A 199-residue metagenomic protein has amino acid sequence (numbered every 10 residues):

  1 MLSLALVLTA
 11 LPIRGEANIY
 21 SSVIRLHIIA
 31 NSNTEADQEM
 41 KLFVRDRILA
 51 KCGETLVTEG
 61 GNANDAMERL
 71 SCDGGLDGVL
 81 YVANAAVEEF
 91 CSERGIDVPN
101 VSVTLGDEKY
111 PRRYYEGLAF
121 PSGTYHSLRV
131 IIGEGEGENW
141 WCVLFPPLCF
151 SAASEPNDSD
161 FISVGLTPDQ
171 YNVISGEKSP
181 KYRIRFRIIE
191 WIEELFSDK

Functional and structural regions predicted by a protein language model:
M1-P12: Hydrophobic membrane-insertion alpha-helices, especially the h-region of bacterial N-terminal signal peptides
V23-I29, N100-T104, S127-I131, W141-V143 (+1 more regions): Soluble periplasmic/extracytoplasmic beta-strand elements of cell-envelope proteins
H27-E35, A63-V79, I131, S175: Second-shell loop/turn segments in exported
H27-G61: Short extracytoplasmic
R45, L49-V57, N84, E88-S92 (+2 more regions): Sec-exported extracytoplasmic/periplasmic mature domains
A66-P111: Amphipathic, coiled-coil-like alpha-helical scaffolding segments used for oligomerization/assembly
G117-Y182: Soluble extracytoplasmic domains of inner/organellar membrane proteins
K178-K199: Short flanking/linker segments adjacent to small metal-binding domains or redox-active Cys/His motifs
